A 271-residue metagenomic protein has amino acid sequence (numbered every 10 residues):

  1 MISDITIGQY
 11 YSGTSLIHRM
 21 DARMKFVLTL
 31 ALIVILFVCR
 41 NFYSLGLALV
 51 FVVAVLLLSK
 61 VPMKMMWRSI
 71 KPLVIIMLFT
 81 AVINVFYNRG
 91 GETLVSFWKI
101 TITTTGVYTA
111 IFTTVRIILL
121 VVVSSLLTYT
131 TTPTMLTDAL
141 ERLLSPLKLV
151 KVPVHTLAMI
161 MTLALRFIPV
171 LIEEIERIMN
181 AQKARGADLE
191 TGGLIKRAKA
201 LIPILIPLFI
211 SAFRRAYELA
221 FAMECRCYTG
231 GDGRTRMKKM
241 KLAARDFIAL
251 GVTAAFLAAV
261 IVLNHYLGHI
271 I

Functional and structural regions predicted by a protein language model:
M1-F42, A48-L57, R142-S145, L149-V152 (+3 more regions): Transmembrane alpha-helix interface motif
T14, F37, K60-M65, F97 (+4 more regions): Membrane-helix interfacial "entry" motifs
K25, K64-V74, D246-A249: Alpha-helical transmembrane segments and their helix-start/interface "positive-inside/aromatic belt" motifs in integral
N41, L45, K60-K64, N88-S96 (+2 more regions): Transmembrane helix-loop junctions in multipass membrane proteins, especially transporters and channels
V52-V61, I76-F79: Alpha-helical transmembrane segments and their membrane-interface exit regions
L73-A187: Juxtamembrane/interface alpha-helical elements of multi-pass membrane proteins
